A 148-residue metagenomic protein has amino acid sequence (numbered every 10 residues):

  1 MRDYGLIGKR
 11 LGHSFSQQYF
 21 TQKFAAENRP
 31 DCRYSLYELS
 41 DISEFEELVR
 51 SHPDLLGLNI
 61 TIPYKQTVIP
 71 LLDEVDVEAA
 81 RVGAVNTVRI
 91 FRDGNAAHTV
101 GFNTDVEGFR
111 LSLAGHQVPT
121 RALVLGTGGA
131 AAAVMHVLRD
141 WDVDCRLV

Functional and structural regions predicted by a protein language model:
R2-H116: Phosphate/diphosphate ligand-binding glycine-rich loop within oxidoreductases
G8, N103-V106, L113-A114, P119-W141: Glycine-rich adenosine-cofactor-binding loop
P53-L56, T120-R121, V143: Short coil/turn segments at beta-strand junctions that form active-site/ligand-binding loops
W141-V148: NAD(P)-binding Rossmann-fold cofactor-contacting core
